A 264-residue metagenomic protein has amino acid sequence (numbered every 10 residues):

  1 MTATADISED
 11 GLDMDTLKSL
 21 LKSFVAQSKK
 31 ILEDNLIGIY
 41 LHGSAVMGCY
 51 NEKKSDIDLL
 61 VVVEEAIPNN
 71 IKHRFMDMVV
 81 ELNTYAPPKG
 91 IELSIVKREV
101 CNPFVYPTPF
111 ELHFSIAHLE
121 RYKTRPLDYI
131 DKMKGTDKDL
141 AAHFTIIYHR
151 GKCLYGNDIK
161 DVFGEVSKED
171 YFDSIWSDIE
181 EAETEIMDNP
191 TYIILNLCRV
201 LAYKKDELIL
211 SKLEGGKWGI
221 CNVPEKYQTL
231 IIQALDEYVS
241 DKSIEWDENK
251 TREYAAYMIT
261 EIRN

Functional and structural regions predicted by a protein language model:
M1-Y40, N70-I71: Helical scaffold of the NTase/Pol beta-like nucleotidyltransferase catalytic core
A3-D10, D77-M187, I194: Conserved NTP/Mg2+-binding pocket subregion across the NTase superfamily
T16, L20, R74, K250 (+1 more regions): Soluble or luminal CAZymes and related metallo-dependent hydrolases
L17, I186-I193, I244-T251: Aromatic-acidic/polar surface patches that form glycan- and anion
L41-D77, E81, G90-K97: Catalytic metal-binding acidic patch
F172-Q233: Extended, basic/helix-rich recognition subdomains
L208-N264: Structured mid-to-C-terminal alpha-helical surface segments
